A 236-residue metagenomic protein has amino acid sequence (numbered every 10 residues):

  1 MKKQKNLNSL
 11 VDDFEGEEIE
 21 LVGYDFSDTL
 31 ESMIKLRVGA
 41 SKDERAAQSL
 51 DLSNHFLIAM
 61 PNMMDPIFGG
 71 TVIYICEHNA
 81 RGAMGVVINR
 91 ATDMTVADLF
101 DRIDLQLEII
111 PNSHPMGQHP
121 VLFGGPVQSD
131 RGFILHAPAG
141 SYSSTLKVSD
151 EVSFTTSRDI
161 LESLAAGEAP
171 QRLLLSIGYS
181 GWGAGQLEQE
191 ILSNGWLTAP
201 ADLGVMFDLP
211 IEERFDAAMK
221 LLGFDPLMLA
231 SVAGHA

Functional and structural regions predicted by a protein language model:
K2-S176, S180-A236: A short aromatic-anchored loop/beta-hairpin motif
